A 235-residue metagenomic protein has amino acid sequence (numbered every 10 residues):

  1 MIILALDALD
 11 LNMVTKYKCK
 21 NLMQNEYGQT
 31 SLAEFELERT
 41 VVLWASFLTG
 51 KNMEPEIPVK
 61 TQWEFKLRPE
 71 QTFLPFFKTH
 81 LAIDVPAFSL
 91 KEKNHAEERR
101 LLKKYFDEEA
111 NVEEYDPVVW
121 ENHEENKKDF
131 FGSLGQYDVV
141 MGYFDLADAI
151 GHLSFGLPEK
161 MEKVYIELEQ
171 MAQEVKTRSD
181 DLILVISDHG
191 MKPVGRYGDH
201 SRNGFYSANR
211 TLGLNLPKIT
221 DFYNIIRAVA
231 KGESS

Functional and structural regions predicted by a protein language model:
M1-S235: Feature captures the catalytic ectodomains and active-site-proximal regions of enzymes that hydrolyze or transfer
